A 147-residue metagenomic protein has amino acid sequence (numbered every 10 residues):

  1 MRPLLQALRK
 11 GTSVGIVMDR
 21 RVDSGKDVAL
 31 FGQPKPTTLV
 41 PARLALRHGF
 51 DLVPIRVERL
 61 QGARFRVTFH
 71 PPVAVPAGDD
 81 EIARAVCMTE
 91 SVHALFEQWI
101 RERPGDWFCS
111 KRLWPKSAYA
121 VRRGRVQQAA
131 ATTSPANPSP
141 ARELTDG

Functional and structural regions predicted by a protein language model:
M1-G147: Non-catalytic C-terminal accessory region of glycerolipid acyltransferases and related lyso-lipid remodeling enzymes
